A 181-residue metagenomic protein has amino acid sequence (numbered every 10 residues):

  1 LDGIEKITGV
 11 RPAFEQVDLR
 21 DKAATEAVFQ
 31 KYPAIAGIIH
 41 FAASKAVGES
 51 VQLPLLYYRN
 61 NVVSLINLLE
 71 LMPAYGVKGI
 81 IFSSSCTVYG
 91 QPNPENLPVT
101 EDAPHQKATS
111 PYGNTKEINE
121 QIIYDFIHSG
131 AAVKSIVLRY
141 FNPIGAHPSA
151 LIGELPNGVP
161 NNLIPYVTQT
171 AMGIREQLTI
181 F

Functional and structural regions predicted by a protein language model:
L1-G37, V159: N-terminal Rossmann/SDR dinucleotide-binding element
I7-G9, Y75, G130-A132, G173-R175: Short, well-ordered coil/turn elements that cap or connect secondary structure elements
R11-P12, S135, L178: Short, conserved active-site loop motifs that form the nucleotide-linked donor/cofactor pocket
Q30-P33, P73-A74, H128, M172: Residue-level signal for alpha-helix termini/capping positions
I39-K45, S84-S85: Conserved NAD(P)H cofactor-binding loop of Rossmann-fold oxidoreductase domains
A46-S50: Serine-hydrolase catalytic-loop signature spanning alpha/beta hydrolases and amidase-signature enzymes
Q52-R59, V63-E70, A74, K78-G79 (+2 more regions): Catalytic helix-loop patch of NAD(P)-dependent Rossmann-fold dehydrogenases
P143-A146, I164-F181: Alpha-helical substrate-binding/gating segment
